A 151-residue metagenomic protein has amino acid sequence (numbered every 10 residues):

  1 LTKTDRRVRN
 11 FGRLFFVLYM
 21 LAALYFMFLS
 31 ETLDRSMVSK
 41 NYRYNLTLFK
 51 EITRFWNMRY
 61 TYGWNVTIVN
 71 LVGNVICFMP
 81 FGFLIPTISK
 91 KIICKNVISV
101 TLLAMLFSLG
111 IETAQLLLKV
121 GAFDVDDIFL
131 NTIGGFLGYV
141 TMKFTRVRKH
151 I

Functional and structural regions predicted by a protein language model:
L1-V120, V125, Y139-I151: Bulky hydrophobic segments
